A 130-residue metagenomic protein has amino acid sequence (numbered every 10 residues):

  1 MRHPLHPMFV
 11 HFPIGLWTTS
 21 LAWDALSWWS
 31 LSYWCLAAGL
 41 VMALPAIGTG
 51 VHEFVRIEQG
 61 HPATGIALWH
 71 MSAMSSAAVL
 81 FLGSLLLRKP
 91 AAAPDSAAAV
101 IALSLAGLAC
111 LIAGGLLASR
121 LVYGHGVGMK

Functional and structural regions predicted by a protein language model:
M1-K130: Polytopic transmembrane helical bundles with strong interfacial aromatic enrichment
